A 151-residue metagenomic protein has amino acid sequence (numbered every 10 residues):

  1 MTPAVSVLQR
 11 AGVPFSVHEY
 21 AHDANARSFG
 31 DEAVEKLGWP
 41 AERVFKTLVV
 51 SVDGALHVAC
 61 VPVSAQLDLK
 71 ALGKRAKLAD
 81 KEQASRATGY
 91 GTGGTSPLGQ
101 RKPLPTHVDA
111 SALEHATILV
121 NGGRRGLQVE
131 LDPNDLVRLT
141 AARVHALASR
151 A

Functional and structural regions predicted by a protein language model:
M1-A151: Extended, low-hydrophobicity, polar/charged segments
